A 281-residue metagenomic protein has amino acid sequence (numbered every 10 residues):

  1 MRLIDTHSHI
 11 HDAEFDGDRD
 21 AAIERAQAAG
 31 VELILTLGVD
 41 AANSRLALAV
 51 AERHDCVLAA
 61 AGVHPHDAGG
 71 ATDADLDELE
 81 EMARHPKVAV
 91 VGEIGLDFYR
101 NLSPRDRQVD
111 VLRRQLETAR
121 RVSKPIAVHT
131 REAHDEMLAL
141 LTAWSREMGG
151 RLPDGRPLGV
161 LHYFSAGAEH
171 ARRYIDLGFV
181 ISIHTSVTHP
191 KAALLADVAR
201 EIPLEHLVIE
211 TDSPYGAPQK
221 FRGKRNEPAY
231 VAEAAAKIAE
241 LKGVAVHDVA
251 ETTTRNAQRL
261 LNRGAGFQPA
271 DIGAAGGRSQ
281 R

Functional and structural regions predicted by a protein language model:
M1-G276, R281: Mid-domain alpha/beta scaffold segments of enzyme catalytic cores
